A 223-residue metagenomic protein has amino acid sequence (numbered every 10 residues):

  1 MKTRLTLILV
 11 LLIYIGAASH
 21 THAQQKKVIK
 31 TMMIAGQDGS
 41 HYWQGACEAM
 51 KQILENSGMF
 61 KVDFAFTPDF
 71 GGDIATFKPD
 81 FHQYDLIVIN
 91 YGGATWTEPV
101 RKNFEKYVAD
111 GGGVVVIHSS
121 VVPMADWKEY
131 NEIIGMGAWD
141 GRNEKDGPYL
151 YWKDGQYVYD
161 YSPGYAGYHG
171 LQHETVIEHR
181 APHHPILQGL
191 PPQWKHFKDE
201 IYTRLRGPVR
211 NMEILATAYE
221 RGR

Functional and structural regions predicted by a protein language model:
M1-L5: Positively charged n-region of N-terminal signal peptides that target proteins for export
T6-A17: Bacterial N-terminal signal peptides
L9, I29, D160-P163: Exposed boundary/loop context
S19-A23: Boundary at the C-terminal end of the N-terminal hydrophobic targeting segment
Q24-K26, K30-M124: Helical hinge/lid and interdomain linker segments adjacent to catalytic or ligand-binding clefts that mediate domain
I34, A94-P185: A glycine-rich, often tryptophan-bearing local segment used as a flexible ligand/cofactor-contacting loop or short
A46, F77-D80, Y84, P99 (+7 more regions): Surface-exposed loop/turn and secondary-structure junction residues enriched for glycine/proline
E55, K61, K153-R223: Catalytic beta-strand/loop cores that center a nucleophilic Ser/Cys/Thr and support acyl-enzyme chemistry
